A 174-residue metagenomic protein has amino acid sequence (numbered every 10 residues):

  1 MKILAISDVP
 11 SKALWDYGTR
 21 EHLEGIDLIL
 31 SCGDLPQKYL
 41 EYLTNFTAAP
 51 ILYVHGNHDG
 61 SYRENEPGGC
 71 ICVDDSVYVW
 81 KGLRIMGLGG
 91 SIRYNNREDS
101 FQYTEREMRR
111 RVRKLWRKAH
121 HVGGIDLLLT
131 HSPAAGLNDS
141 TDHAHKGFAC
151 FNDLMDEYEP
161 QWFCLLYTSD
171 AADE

Functional and structural regions predicted by a protein language model:
M1-F46, W116-G124: N-terminal active-site segment of His-dependent metallophosphoesterases
A5-L14, H55-K146: Conserved catalytic scaffold of divalent metal-dependent phosphoesterases
D8, D34, G56, L166-Y167: Active-site glycine-centered loops adjacent to acidic/histidine catalytic or metal-binding residues that shape
D16-T19, L35, Y39-A48, G60-C70 (+2 more regions): Metal-dependent catalytic neighborhoods of phosphoester/phosphodiester hydrolases
L30-S31, M86, T130, L165: Redox-cofactor binding/interface segments in oxidoreductases and associated redox assembly factors
T47-H58, F148-F151: A short, gly/pro- and small-residue-rich
A49, I125, F151-M155, E159-L166: Proline-aspartate-enriched helix->loop->beta-strand connector
Y167-E174: Conserved small/polar residues in nucleotide/adenosyl-binding loops
